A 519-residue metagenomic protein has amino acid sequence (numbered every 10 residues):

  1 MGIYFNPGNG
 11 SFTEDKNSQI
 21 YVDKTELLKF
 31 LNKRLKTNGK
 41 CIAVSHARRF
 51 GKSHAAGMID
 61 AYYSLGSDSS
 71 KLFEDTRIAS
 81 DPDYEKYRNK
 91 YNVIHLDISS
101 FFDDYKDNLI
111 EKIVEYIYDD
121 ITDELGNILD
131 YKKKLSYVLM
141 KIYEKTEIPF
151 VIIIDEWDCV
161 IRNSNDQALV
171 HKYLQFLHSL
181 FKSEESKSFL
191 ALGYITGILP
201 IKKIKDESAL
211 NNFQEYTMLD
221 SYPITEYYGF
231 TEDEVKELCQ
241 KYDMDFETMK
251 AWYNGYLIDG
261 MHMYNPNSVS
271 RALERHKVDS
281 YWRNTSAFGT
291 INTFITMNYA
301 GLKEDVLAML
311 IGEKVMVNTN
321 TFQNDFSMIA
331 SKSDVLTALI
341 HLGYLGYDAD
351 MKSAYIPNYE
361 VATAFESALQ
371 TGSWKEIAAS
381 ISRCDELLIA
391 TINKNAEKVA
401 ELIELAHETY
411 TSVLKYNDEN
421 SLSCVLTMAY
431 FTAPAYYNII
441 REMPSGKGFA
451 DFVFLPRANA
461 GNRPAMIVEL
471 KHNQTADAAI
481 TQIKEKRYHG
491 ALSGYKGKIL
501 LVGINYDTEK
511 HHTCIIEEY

Functional and structural regions predicted by a protein language model:
M1-D418, A433-Y436: Phosphate-binding site recognition
I142-T146, P434-G461: Active-site metal-binding core of divalent-cation-utilizing nuclease and nuclease-like domains
V151, P464-M466, L500: Structural motif
H171-F176, H472-H489: Mg2+/Mn2+-dependent nuclease catalytic core
L180-K187, T337-L345, T427-T432, Q482-V502: Metal-dependent nuclease catalytic cores in nucleic-acid-processing enzymes, especially RNase H-like/related
L426, A450-F454, R463-H472, K486: Conserved catalytic cores of phosphodiester-cleaving nucleases, focusing on short active-site segments
A491, G497-Y519: Domain-level recognition of nuclease-like catalytic cores that cleave nucleotide substrates
